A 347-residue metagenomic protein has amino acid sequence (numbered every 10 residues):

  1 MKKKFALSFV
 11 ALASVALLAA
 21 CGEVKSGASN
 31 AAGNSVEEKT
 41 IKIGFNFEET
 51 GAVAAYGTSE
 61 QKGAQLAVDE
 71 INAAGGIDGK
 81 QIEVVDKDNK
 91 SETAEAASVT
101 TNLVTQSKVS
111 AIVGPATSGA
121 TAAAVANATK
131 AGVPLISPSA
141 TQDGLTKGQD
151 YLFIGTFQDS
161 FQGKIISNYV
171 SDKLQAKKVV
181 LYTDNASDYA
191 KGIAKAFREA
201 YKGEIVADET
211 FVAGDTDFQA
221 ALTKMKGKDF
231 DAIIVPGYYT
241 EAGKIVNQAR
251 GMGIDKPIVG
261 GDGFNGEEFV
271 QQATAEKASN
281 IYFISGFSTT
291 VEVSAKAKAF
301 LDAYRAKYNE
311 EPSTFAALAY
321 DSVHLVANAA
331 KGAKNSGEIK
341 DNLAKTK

Functional and structural regions predicted by a protein language model:
M1-K42, A73: Short, low-complexity disordered leader/linker segments with a strong preference for bacterial N-terminal type II
A28-A31, Y56-K62, A74-T146, F211-D215 (+1 more regions): Beta-alpha junction/loop-to-helix N-cap segments that form part of ligand/metal-binding clefts
S35-G63, K87-A94, A116-T117, Y182-K191 (+3 more regions): Extracytoplasmic "Venus flytrap"
L103-A116, I136-P138, K178-T183, D229-Y239 (+3 more regions): Periplasmic-binding protein-like
S118-T129, A220, A232-M252: Hydrophobic alpha-helical
L152-A213, A232, V326: An alpha-beta-alpha
A249-Y320: Extracellular/periplasmic periplasmic-binding protein-like sensory domains
K307-A316, A327-K347: Segments of small-molecule ligand-sensing domains
